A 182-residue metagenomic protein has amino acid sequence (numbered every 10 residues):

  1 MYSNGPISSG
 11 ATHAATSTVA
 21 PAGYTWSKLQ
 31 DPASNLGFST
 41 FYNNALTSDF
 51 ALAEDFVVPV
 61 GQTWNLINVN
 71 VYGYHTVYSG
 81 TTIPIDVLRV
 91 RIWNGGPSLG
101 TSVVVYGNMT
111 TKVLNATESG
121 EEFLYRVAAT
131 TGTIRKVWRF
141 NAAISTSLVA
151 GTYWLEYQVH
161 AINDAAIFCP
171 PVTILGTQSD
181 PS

Functional and structural regions predicted by a protein language model:
M1-A45, G107: Boundary/junction segments of secreted and surface-exposed precursor proteins
A33-A51, A128-R135: Extracellular beta-rich ligand/substrate-recognition surface
L46-V60, V137-F140: Short beta-strands within extracellular/lumenal beta-sheet-rich domains
D49, Q62, T81-I83: Solvent-exposed, acidic/flexible segments
P59-N70, A150-G151: Extended extracellular/luminal ectodomain segments enriched in beta-structured repeat modules
H75, S79-P181: Aromatic- and Gly/Pro-enriched, solvent-exposed loop/edge beta-strand patches characteristic of beta-rich domains
